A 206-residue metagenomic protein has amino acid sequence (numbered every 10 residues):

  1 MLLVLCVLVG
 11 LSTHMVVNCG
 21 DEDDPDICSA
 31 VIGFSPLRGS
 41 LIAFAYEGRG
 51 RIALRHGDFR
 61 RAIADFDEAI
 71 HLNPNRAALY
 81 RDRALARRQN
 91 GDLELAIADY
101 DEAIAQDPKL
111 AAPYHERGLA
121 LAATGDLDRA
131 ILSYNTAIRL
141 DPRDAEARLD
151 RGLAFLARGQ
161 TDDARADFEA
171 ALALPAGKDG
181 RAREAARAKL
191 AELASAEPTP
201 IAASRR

Functional and structural regions predicted by a protein language model:
A30-G33, L37, E68-H71, E102-A105 (+2 more regions): Conserved structural position within tetratricopeptide repeats
G39, A43, A77-A78, A111-A112 (+2 more regions): Helix-start (N-cap) detector for alpha-helical repeat units in TPR-like alpha-solenoids, especially tetratricopeptide
E47, L54, R81, L85-R88 (+3 more regions): Position-specific recognition of the canonical hydrophobic site in helix A of tetratricopeptide repeat
G48, D82, E116, D150 (+2 more regions): Canonical tetratricopeptide repeat
R165-R206: Terminal, low-structured helical/coil segments at or just beyond the last alpha-helical repeat
